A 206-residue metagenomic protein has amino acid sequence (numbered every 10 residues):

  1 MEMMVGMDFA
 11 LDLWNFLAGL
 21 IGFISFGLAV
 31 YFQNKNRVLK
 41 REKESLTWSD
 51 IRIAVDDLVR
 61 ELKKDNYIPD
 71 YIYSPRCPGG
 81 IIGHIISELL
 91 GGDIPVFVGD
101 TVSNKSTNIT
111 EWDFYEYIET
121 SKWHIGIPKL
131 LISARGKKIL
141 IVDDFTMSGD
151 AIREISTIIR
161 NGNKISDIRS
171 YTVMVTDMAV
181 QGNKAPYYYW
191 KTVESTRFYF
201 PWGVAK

Functional and structural regions predicted by a protein language model:
E2-N36: Hydrophobic, helix-forming membrane-interacting segments
Y31-I68: Active-site-facing substrate-recognition patch
V55, G79-G83, S87, I152: Short, highly selective alpha-helical patches that border small-molecule cofactor pockets in redox/cofactor-processing
L62-I68, L131-R135, N163-K164: Glycine-rich phosphate-binding loop signature in dinucleotide/nucleotide-binding domains
Y67-R76: Short glycine-rich phosphate-binding loop at a beta-alpha junction
I68, R153, T157-K206: PRPP-dependent phosphoribosyltransferase catalytic core
Y71, F97, L140, R169-T172: A structural signal for isolated positions on well-ordered beta-strands in alpha/beta enzyme cores
G92-I139, M147-S156: Short, glycine/charge-rich flexible loops or terminal/linker lids adjacent to PRPP-binding catalytic cores
